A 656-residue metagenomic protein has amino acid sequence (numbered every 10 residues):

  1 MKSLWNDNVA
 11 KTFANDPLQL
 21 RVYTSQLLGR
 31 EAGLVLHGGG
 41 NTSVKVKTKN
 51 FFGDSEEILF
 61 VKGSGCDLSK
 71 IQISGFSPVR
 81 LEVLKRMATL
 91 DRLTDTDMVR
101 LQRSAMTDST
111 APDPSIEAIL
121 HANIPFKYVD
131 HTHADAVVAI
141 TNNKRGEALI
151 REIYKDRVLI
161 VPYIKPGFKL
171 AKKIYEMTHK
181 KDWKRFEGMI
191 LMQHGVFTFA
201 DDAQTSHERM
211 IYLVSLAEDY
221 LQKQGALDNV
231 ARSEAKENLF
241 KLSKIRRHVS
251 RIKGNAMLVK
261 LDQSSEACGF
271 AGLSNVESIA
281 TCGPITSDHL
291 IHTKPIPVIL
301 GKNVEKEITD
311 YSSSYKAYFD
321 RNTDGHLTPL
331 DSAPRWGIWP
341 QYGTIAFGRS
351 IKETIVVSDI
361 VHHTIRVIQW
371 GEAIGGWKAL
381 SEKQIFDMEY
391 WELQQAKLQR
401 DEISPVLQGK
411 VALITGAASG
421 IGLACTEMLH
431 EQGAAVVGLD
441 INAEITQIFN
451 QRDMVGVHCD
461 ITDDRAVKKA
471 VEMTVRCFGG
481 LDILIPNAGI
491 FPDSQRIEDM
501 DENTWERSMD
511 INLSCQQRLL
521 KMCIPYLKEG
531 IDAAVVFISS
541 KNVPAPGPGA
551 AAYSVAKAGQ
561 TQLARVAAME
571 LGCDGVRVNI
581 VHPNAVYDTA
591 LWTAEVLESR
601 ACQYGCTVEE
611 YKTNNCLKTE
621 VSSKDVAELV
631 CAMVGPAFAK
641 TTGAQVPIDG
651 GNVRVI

Functional and structural regions predicted by a protein language model:
M1-A412, A424: Glycine-rich flexible loops
L407-V436: Canonical Rossmann dinucleotide-binding motif of NAD(H)/NADP(H)-dependent dehydrogenases/reductases, specifically
F491-S494, F638, T642-I656: Short C-terminal tail/terminal secondary-structure segment of NAD(P)H-dependent dehydrogenase/reductase domains
Q495-I497, D501-E506: Substrate-binding pocket helix/loop in short-chain dehydrogenase/reductase
P525, M569-E570, A639: Alpha-helical segment proximal to the catalytic Tyr-Lys
V536-G559, A564-C573, N584-Y587: Catalytic loop of short-chain dehydrogenase/reductase
G572, R577, T641-G643: Short, small/polar-rich loop/turn modules that mediate ligand/substrate recognition or access, typified
